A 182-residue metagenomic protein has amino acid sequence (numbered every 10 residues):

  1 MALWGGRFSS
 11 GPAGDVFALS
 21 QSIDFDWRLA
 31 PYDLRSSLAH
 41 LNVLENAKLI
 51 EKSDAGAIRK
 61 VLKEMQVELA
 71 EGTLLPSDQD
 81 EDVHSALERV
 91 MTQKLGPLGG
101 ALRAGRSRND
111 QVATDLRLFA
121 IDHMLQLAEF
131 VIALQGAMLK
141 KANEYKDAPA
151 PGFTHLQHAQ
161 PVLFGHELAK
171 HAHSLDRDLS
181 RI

Functional and structural regions predicted by a protein language model:
M1-I182: A helix-coil-helix interface module used to build multimeric assemblies and to scaffold catalytic/cofactor sites
